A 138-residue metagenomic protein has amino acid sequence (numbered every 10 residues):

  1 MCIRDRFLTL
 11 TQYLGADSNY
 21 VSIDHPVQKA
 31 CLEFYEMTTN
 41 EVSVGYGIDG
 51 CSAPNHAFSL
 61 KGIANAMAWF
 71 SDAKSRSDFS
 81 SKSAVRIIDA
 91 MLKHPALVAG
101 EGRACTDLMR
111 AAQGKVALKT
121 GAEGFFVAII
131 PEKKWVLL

Functional and structural regions predicted by a protein language model:
M1-D5: Conserved small/polar residues in nucleotide/adenosyl-binding loops
R6-P26, M67: Alpha-helical support elements that line or immediately flank enzyme active sites and cofactor-binding pockets
L8, P54-A73, S83, I87 (+1 more regions): Active-site-proximal alpha-helical segments within enzyme catalytic domains
G15-S22, V42-Y46, F70-S81: Inter-helical turn/loop segments and adjacent helix faces that build the functional surface of alpha-helical bundle
N19-G62: Mid-domain, small-residue-enriched loop/turn segments at the edges of structured enzyme/sensor domains
I48-G50, A99-L138: Short, Gly/Ser/Thr-enriched beta-strand-loop segments that form substrate-interacting elements of hydrolase/peptidase
A66-A117: Conserved active-site loop region of the serine DD-peptidase/beta-lactamase
